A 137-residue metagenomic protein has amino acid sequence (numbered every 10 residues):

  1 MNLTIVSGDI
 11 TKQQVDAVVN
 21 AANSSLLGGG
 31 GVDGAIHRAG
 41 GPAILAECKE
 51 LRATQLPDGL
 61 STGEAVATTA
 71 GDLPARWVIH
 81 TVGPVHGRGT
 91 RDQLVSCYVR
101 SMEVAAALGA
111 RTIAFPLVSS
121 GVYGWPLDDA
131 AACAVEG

Functional and structural regions predicted by a protein language model:
M1-A107: Glycine-/small-residue-enriched capping loops at alpha/beta junctions
P84-G137: Phosphate/ribose-phosphate-bearing ligand recognition and processing surfaces, centered on ADP-ribose/NAD(+/P+) systems
